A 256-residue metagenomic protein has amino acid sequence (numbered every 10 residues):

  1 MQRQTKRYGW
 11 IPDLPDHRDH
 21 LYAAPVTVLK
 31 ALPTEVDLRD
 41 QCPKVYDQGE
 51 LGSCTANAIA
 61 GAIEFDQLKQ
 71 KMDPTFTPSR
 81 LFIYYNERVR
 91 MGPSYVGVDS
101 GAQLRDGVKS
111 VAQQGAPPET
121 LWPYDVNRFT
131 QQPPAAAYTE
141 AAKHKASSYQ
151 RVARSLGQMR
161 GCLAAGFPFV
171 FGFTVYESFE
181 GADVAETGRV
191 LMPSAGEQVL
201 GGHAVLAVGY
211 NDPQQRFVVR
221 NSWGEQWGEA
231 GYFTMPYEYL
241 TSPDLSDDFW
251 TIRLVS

Functional and structural regions predicted by a protein language model:
M1-L29: N-terminal prepro-regions of secreted/extracellular proteins
Q2-Y8, L29-P33, D40, A60-E64 (+2 more regions): Predominantly the structural core of cysteine protease catalytic domains
P25-V26, P33-T34, F82: Short, flexible segments with low predicted structural confidence
V36-E50: Asp/Glu-centered strand-loop micro-motifs enriched in Gly/Pro and often flanked by an aromatic residue
Y46-L51, Y95-D99: Conserved aromatic-histidine-acidic binding/catalytic patches
Q48-M72, A165, F171: Alpha-helical support elements that line or immediately flank enzyme active sites and cofactor-binding pockets
L68-S79, W122-D125: Short, glycine/acidic-rich hinge or "gate" loops at secondary-structure transitions that mediate conformational
T75-M91: Acidic helix-start/capping segments at beta-turn-to-alpha-helix junctions
